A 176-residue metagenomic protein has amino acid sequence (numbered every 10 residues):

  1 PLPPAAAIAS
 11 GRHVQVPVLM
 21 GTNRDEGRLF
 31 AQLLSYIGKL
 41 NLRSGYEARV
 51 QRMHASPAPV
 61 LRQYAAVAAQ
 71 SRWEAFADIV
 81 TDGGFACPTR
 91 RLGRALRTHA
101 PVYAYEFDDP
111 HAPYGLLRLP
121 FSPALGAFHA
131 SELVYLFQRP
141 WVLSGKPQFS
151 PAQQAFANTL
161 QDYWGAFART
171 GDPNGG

Functional and structural regions predicted by a protein language model:
P1-A152, Y163: Substrate-gating cap/lid region and adjacent catalytic-acid/histidine neighborhood within extracellular/lumenal
W141-K146, T170-G176: Substrate-binding/catalytic groove segments of enzymes that remodel or degrade extracellular structural polymers
Q153-G175: Non-catalytic, well-ordered alpha-helical segments in soluble enzyme domains
